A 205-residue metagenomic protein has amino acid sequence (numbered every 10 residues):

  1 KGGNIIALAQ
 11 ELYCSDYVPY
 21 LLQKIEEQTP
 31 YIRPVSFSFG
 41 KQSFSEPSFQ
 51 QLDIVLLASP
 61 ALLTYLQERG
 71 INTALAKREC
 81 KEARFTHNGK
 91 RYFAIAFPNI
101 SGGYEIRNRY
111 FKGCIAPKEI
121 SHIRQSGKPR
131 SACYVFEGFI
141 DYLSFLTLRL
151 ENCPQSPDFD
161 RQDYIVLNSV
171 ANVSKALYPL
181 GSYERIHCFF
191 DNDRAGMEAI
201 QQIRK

Functional and structural regions predicted by a protein language model:
K1-Y65: Non-catalytic accessory segments of DNA primases and related replication-initiation nucleases
A9, L66, E137, F145 (+1 more regions): Terminal peptide-recognition signature
L63-L75: Serine endopeptidase catalytic core focused on the charge-relay Asp
N72-K90: Short, basic/aromatic recognition patches
F85-P179: Phosphate-handling DNA/RNA-contact segment within nucleic-acid enzymes
V135, E184-A195: Acidic beta-strand-to-loop metal/phosphate-binding motif
S169-V173, F190-Q201: Acidic, metal-coordinating catalytic cores used for nucleic-acid/nucleotide bond scission and strand-transfer chemistry
L177-P179, E198-K205: Short, aromatic/basic amphipathic alpha-helical patches
